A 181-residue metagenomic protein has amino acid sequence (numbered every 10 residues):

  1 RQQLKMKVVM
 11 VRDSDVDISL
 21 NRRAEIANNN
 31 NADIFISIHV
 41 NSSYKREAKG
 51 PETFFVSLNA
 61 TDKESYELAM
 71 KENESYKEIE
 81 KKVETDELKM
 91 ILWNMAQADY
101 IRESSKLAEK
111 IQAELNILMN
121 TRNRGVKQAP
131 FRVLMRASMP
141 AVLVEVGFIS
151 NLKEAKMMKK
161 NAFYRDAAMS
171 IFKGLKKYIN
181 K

Functional and structural regions predicted by a protein language model:
R1-E84, L88, A98-E109, K156 (+1 more regions): Catalytic-core regions of hydrolytic enzymes
W93-K181: Active-site-adjacent mobile loop/cap segments within catalytic or ligand-binding domains
